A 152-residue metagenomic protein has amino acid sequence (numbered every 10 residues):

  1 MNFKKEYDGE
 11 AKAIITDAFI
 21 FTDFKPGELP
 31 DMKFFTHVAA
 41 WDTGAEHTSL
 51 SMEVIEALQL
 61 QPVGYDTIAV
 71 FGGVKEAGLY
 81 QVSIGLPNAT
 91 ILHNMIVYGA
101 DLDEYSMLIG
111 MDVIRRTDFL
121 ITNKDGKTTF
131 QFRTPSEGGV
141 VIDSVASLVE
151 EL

Functional and structural regions predicted by a protein language model:
M1-L152: Pepsin/retropepsin-fold aspartyl endopeptidases
